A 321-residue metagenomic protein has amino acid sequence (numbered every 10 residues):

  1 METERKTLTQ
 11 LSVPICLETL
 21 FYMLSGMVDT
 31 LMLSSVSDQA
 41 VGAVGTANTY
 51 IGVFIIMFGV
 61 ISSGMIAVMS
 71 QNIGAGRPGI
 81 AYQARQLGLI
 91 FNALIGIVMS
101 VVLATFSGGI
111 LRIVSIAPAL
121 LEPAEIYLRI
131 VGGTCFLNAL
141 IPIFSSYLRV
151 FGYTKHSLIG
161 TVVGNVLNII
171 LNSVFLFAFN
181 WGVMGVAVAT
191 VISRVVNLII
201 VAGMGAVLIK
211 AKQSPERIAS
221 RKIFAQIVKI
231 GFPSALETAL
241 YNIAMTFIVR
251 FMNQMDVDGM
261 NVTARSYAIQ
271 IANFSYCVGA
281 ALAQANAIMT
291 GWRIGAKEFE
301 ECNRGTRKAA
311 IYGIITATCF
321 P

Functional and structural regions predicted by a protein language model:
M1-I15, M69-F136, A178-F232, T290-P321: Short alpha-helical transmembrane segments in multi-pass integral membrane proteins
K6-I66, S70, F232-M252: Signature of the first transmembrane helix
Y22, G26-D29, L33, I55-I66 (+13 more regions): Alpha-helical transmembrane segments and their lipid-water interface positions in multi-pass membrane proteins
L24-G42, L111-P118, V174-W181, A239-Q270 (+2 more regions): Helix-terminus/linker motif at the lipid-water interface of multi-pass membrane proteins
V41-V101, N138-S157, V262-P321: Small-residue-rich hydrophobic transmembrane alpha-helices
V44, L171, V186-L198, S266-I269: Small-residue-rich transmembrane alpha-helices that serve as helix-helix interface/gating elements in multipass
I116-A124, L128, C135-V162: Cytoplasmic helix-loop-helix junction between adjacent transmembrane helices in 12-TM secondary transporters
T161-N168, Q270-I271: Small-residue-enriched core segments of transmembrane alpha-helices in multipass membrane transport and channel
